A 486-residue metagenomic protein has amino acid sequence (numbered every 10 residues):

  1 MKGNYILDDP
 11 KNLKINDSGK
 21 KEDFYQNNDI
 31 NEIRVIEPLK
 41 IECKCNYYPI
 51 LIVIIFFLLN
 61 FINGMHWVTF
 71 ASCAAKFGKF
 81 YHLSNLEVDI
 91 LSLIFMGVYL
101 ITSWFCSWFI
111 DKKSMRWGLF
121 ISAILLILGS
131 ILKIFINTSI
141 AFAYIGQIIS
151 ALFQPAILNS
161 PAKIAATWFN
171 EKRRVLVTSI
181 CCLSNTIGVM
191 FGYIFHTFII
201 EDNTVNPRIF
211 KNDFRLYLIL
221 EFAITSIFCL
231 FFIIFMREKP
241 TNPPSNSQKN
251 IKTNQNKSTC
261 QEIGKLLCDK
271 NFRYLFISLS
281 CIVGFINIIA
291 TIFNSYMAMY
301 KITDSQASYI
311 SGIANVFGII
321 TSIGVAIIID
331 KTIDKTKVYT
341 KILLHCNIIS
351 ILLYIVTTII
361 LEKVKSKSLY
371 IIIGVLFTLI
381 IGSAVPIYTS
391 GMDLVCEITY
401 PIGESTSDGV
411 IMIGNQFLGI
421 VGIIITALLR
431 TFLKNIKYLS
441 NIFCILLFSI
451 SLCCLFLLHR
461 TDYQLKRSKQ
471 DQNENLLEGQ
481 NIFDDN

Functional and structural regions predicted by a protein language model:
F70-A71, D269-S322, Y388, G422: Extracytoplasmic gate region of multi-pass secondary transporters
I101-I140: Conserved MFS/SLC helix-loop-helix module at the cytosolic interface between two early adjacent transmembrane helices
T102-S114, T321-K337, R430: Helix-to-loop junctions at the C-terminal end of transmembrane segments in multipass secondary transporters
G129, I140-A156, S280, S368-P386: Hydrophobic core of transmembrane alpha-helices in multi-pass small-molecule transporters, especially MFS/SLC-type
G146-L183: Cytoplasmic helix-loop-helix junction between adjacent transmembrane helices in 12-TM secondary transporters
A156-F169, V385-Y400: Intracellular juxtamembrane helix-capping segments at the cytosolic ends of symmetry-related transmembrane helices
R173-E201, F317, M412-I423: Glycine-rich segments within core transmembrane alpha-helices of 12-TM secondary carriers
T336-S390: C-terminal transmembrane helical hairpin of 12-TM major facilitator-type secondary transporters
